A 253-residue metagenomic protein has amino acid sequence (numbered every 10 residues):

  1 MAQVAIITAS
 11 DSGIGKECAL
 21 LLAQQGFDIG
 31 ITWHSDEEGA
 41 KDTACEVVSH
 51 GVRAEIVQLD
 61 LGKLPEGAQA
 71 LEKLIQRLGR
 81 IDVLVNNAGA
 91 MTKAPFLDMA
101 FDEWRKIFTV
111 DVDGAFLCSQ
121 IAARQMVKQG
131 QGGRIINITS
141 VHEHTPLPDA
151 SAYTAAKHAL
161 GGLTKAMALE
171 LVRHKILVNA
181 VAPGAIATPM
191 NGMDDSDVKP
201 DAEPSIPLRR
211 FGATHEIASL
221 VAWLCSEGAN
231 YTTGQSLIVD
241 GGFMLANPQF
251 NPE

Functional and structural regions predicted by a protein language model:
D11-G13: Conserved glycine-rich cofactor-binding loop
P95-F96, E103-F108, A202: Substrate-binding pocket helix/loop in short-chain dehydrogenase/reductase
S119, A156, T164: Active-site helix of classical SDR
R124, L169-E170, N230: Alpha-helical segment proximal to the catalytic Tyr-Lys
S140: Residue(s) in the substrate-gating loop at a strand-loop-helix junction that position the organic substrate next
T145, T233-E253: Short C-terminal tail/terminal secondary-structure segment of NAD(P)H-dependent dehydrogenase/reductase domains
V172, L177, T232-G234: Short, small/polar-rich loop/turn modules that mediate ligand/substrate recognition or access, typified
